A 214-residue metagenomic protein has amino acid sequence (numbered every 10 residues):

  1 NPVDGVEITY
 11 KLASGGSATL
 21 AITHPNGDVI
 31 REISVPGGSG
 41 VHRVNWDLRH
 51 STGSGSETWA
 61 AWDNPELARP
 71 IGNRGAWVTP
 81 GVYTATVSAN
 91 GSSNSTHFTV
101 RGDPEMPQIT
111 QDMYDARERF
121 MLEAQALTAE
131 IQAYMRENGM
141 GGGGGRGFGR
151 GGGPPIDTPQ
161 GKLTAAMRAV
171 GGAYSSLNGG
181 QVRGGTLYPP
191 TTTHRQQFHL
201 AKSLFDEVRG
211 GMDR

Functional and structural regions predicted by a protein language model:
N1, A13, G37-S39, A76-P80: Surface-exposed coil/turn segments at beta-strand junctions on protein surfaces, enriched
N1-T19, T23, R43-N45, T110-A129: Contiguous beta-strand segments within globular domains
T23-V29: Change "in extracellular beta-sheet-rich domains … of secreted and cell-surface proteins" to "in beta-sheet-rich domains
V29-A76: Glycine-centered tight-turn motifs at strand-turn-strand junctions
T52-S56, S88-T96: Short acidic/polar inter-strand loop motif in beta-rich domains
H97, G102-G145: Charged, amphipathic alpha-helical linkers/stalks
F98, A129-R214: Mature extracytoplasmic or organellar-lumen-exposed domains after removal of signal/transit peptides
